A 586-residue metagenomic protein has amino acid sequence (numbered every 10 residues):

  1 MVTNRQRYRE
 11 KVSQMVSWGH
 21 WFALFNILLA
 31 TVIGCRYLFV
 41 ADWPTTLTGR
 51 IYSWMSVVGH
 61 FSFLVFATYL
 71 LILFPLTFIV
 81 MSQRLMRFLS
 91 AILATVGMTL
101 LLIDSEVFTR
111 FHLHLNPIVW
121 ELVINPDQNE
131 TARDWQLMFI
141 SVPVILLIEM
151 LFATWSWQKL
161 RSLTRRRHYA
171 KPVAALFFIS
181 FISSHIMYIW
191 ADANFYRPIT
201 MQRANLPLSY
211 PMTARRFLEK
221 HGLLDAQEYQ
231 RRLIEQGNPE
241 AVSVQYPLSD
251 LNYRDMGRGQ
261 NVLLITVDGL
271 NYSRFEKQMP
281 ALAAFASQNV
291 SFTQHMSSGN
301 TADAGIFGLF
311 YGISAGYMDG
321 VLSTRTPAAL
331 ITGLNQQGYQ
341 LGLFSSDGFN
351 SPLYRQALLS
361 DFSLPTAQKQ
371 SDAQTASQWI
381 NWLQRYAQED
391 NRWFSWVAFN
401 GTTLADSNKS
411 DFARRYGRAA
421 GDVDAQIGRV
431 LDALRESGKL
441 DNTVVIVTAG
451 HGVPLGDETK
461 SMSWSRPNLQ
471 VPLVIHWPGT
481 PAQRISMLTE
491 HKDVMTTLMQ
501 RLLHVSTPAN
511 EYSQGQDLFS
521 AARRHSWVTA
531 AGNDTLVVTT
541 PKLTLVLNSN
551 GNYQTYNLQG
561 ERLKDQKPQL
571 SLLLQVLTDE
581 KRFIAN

Functional and structural regions predicted by a protein language model:
M1-S209: Transmembrane and membrane-interface helices of multi-pass, inner-membrane envelope-modifying transferases
V2-I27, I79-R84, F88, A153-R197 (+2 more regions): Membrane-interface soluble catalytic domains
M15, A433-N442, I446-T480: Histidine-centered active-site microenvironments of extracellular/periplasmic hydrolases and transferases
I51, M55-S56, M318-V321, A413-G417 (+2 more regions): Active-site rim elements
V58, D268, L334, V397 (+4 more regions): Generic structural signal for small/hydrophobic residues in well-ordered secondary structure, especially within
F177-S407, G515: Active-site-proximal alpha/beta segments of enzymes that process anionic O-linked groups
N300-I313, L431, S461-E511: Substrate-binding rim/cap in mid-to-C-terminal beta-strand-loop elements of soluble/periplasmic
P352, W382-A425, R429, P454-K460 (+1 more regions): Active-site His/acidic residue clusters
